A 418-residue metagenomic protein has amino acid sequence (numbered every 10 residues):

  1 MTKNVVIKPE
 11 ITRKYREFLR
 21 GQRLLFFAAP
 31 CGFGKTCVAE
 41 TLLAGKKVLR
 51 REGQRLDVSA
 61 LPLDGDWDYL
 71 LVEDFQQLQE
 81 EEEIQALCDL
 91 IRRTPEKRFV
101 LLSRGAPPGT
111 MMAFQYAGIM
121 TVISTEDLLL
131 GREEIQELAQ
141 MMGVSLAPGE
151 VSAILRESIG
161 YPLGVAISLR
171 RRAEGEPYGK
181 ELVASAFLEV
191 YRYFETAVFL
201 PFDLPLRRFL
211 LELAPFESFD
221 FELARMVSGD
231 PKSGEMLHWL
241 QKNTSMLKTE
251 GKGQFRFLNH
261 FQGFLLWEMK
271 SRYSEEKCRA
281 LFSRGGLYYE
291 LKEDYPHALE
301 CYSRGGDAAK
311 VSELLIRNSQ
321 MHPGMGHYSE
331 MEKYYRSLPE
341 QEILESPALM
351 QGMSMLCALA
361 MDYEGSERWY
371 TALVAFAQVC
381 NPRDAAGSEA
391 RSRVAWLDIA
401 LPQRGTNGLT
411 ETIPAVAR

Functional and structural regions predicted by a protein language model:
T2-Y15: N-terminal pre-P-loop "Q-motif" helix
G21-A39: Walker A/P-loop nucleotide-binding motif
G32, V38-A39, T121-V122, E137-R192 (+4 more regions): Amphipathic alpha-helical "lid/sensor" segments that cap RecA-like P-loop NTPase cores
C37, Q85-A153, E157, L163-S168 (+1 more regions): Alpha-helical sensor/transducer elements of the RecA-like P-loop NTPase core
L63-L87: Conserved P-loop NTPase "ATPase switch" module shared by AAA+ and STAND
G149, R192-S271, A280: C-terminal boundary/linker of central alpha/beta nucleotide-binding cores
E275-L356, G365-W369: Extended alpha-helical scaffolding segments used for macromolecular assembly and cargo binding
E313-Q320, Q351-Y363, A390-N407: Tandem amphipathic alpha-helical repeat scaffolds
